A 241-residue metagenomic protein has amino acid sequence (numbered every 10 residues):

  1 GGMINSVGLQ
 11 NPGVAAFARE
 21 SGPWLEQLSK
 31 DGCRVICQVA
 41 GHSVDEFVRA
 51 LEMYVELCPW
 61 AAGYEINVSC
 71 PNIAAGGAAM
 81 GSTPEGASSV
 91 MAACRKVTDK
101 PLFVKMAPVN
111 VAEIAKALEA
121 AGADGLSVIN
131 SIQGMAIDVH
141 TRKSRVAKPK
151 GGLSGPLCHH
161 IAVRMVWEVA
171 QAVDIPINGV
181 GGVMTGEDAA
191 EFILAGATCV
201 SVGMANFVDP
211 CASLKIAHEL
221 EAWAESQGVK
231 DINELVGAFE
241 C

Functional and structural regions predicted by a protein language model:
G2-A79: Active-site beta->alpha loop and helix N-cap motifs at the rims of alpha/beta catalytic domains
N11-R19, G41-V44, P84, S88 (+5 more regions): Electropositive phosphate-/nucleotide-binding environments in soluble metabolic enzymes
S21, L25, V55-C58, R95-T98 (+1 more regions): Structural signal for hydrophobic packing residues in well-ordered secondary-structure cores of soluble enzyme domains
V44-N178, M184-A197: Alpha/beta enzyme core
I137-G151, I193, N206-K230: C-terminal helical cap(s) of enzyme catalytic domains, especially alpha/beta-barrels
V183-E187, D209, E240: Small/polar glycine-rich anion-binding or flexible loop at a beta-alpha turn
E234-C241: A short, charged, Gly/Pro-tolerant segment at domain boundaries
